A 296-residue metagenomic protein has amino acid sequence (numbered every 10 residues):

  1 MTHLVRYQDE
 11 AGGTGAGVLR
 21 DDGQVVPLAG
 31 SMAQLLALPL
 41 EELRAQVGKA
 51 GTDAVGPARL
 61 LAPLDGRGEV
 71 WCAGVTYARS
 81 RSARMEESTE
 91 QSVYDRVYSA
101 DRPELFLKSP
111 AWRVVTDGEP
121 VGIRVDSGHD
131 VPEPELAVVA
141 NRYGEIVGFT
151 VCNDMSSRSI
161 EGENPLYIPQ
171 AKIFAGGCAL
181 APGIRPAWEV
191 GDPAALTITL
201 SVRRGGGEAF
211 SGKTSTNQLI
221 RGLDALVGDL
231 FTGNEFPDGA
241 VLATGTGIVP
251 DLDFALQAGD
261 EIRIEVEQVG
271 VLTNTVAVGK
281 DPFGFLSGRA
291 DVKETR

Functional and structural regions predicted by a protein language model:
M1-T2, A11-G13, R20-D21, E133-P134 (+2 more regions): A short, compositionally biased
M1-V70, A78, S88, A225 (+1 more regions): Generic N-terminal segment detector
V5-Y7, E41-G206: Active-site microenvironments in enzyme catalytic cores
A11-G13, Q24, E145, G206-E208 (+1 more regions): Short acidic/polar mixed-charge low-complexity motifs
S31-M32, Y77, I248, Q268: A generic "binding-loop/recognition-motif" signal
M32, N153, S215-T216: A generic structural motif
R158-R296: Catalytic-pocket segment enriched in acidic/His residues
